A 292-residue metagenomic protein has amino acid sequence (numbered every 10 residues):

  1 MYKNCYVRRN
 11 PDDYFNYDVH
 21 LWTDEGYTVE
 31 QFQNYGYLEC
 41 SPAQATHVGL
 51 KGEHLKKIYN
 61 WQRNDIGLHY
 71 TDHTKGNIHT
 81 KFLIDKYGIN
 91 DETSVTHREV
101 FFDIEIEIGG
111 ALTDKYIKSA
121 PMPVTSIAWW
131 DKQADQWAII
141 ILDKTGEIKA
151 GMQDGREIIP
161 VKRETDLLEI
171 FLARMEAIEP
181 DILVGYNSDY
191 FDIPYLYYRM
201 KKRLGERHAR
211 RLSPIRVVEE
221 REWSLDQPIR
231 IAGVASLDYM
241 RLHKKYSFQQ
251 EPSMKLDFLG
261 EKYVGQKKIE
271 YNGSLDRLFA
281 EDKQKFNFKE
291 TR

Functional and structural regions predicted by a protein language model:
M1-R292: The two-metal-ion catalytic cores of nucleic-acid processing enzymes
